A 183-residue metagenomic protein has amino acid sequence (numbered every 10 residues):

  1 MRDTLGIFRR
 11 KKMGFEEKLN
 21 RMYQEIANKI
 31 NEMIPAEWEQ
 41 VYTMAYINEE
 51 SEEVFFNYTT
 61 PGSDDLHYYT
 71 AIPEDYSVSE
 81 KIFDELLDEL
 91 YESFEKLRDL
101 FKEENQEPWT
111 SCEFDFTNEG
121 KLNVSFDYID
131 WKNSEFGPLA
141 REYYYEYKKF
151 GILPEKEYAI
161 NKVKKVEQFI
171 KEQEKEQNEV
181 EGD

Functional and structural regions predicted by a protein language model:
T4-E74: N-terminal "first-domain core" detector
G14-R21, E25, K81, E85-E92 (+2 more regions): Alpha-helix boundary/N-cap detector
K29, M33, L100, F169: Residues that form generic nucleotide/phosphate-binding pockets
W38, K102-N105, W109, E155-Y158 (+1 more regions): Residue-level signal for secondary-structure boundary elements
E49-K81, F116, S125-G137, R141: Extended intrinsically disordered, low-complexity coil regions enriched in Ser, Thr, Gly, Ala and often Pro
E85-Y144: Amphipathic protein-protein interaction modules
K121-D183: Acidic, proline/glycine-rich low-complexity IDRs
